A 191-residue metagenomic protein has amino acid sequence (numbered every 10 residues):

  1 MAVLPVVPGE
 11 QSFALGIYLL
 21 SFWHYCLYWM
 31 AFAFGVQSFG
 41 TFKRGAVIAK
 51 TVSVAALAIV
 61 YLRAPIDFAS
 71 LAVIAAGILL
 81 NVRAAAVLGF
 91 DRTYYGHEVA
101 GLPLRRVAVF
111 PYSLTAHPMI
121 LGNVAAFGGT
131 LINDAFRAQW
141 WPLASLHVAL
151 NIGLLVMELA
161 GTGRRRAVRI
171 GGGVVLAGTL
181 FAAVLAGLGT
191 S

Functional and structural regions predicted by a protein language model:
M1-Y112, L121-S191: Membrane-anchoring alpha-helices and their flanking helix-loop junctions
